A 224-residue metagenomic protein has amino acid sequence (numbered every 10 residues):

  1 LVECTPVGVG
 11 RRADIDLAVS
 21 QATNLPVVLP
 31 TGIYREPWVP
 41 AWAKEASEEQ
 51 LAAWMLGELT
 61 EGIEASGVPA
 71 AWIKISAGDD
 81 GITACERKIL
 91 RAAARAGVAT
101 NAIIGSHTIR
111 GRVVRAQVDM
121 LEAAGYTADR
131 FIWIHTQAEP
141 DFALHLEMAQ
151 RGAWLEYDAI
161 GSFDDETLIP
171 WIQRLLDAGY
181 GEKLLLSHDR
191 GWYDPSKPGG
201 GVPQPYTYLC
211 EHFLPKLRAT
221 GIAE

Functional and structural regions predicted by a protein language model:
V2-E48, G125-A128, H135-Q137, D194 (+1 more regions): Helix-coil boundary/capping segments in enzymes
C4-V7, G32-E36, S76-G78, I109-G111 (+3 more regions): Active-site beta-loop-alpha junctions enriched in small/polar residues
R12-V19, L51-E58, I89, A93 (+5 more regions): A general structural detector for well-ordered alpha-helical segments in enzyme core domains, enriched
A18-Q21, P26-I103, R151-W154, A159-S162: Active-site gating/metal-coordination segments in enzymes
P40, A84, A116-V118, F142-L146 (+1 more regions): Short, well-ordered secondary-structure micro-motifs
A94, V98-D177, K183-L184: Catalytic pocket-lining loop regions of alpha/beta-barrel enzymes, especially the amidohydrolase/enolase/GH5 lineages
G105, D158, Y180-P203: Short acidic/histidine-rich active-site segments
T207-E224: Mid-to-C-terminal alpha-helical segments outside catalytic/metal-binding sites
